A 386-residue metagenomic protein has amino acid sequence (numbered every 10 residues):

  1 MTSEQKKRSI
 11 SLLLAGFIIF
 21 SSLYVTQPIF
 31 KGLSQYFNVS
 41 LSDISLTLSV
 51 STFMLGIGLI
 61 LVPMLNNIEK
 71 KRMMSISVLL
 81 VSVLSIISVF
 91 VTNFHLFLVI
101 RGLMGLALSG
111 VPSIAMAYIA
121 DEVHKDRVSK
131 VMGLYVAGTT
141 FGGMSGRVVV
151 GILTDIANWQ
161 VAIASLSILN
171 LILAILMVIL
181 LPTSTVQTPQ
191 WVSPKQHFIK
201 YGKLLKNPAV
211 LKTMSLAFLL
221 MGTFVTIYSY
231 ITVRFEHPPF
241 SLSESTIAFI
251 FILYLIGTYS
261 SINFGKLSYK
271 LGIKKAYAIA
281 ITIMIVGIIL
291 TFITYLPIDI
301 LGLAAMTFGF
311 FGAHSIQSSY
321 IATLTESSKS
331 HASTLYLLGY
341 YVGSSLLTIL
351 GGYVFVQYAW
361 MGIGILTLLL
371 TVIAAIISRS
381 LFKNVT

Functional and structural regions predicted by a protein language model:
T2, P182-M214: Juxtamembrane intracellular "pre-TM" segments in multi-pass secondary transporters
N38, F90-L96, H124, I293-Y295: Helix-breaking motifs and short loop linkers at transmembrane-helix boundaries and internal kinks in secondary membrane
I57-F94: Conserved MFS/SLC helix-loop-helix module at the cytosolic interface between two early adjacent transmembrane helices
L59-K70, S260-G272, F355: Helix-to-loop junctions at the C-terminal end of transmembrane segments in multipass secondary transporters
L84, H95-M104, P297-A305: Paired small-residue
L96, K125, L134-L181: Helix-loop-helix hairpin linking two adjacent transmembrane segments in secondary transporters
I100-F141: Cytoplasmic helix-loop-helix junction between adjacent transmembrane helices in 12-TM secondary transporters
K274-Q317: C-terminal transmembrane helical hairpin of 12-TM major facilitator-type secondary transporters
